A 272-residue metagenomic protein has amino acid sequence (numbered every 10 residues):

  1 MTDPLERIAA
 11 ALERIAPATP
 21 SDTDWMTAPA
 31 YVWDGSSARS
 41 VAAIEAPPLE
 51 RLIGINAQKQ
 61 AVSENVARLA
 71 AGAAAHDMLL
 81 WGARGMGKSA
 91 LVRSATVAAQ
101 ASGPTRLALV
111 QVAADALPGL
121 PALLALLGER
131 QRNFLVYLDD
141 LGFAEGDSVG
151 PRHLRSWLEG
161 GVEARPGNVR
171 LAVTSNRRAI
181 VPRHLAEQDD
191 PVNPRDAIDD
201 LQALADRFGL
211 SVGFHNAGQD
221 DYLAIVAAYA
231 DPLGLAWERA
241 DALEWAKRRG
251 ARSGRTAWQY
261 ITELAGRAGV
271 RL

Functional and structural regions predicted by a protein language model:
M1-S40: Interdomain "pre-motor" coupling segment immediately N-terminal to P-loop NTPase/helicase cores
A18-S21, H215-L272: C-terminal alpha-helical "lid" subdomain
A38-A61: Dynamic helix-loop-helix/coil hinge segments at AAA+ ATPase domain boundaries and subdomain interfaces
V41-A43, A67-A75: Phosphate-binding P-loop
G72-S94: Walker A/P-loop nucleotide-binding motif
A98-F134, F143-D147: AAA+/P-loop NTPase substrate/partner-engagement loops
Q100-A101, E145-D189: Conserved catalytic/switch belt of AAA+ P-loop NTPases
D190-Q202, G209-L223: Conserved AAA+ ATPase "SRH/arginine-finger" region at the nucleotide-binding site
